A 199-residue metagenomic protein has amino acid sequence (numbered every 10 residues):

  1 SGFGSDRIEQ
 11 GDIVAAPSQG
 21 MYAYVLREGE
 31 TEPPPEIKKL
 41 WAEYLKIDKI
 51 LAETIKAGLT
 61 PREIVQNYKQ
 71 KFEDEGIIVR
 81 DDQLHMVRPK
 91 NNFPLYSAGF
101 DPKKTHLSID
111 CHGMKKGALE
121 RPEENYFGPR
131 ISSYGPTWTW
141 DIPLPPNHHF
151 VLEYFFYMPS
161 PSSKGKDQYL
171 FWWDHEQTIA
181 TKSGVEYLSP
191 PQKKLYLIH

Functional and structural regions predicted by a protein language model:
S1-H199: Active-site neighborhoods and metal-handling regions in enzymes and metal-associated proteins
